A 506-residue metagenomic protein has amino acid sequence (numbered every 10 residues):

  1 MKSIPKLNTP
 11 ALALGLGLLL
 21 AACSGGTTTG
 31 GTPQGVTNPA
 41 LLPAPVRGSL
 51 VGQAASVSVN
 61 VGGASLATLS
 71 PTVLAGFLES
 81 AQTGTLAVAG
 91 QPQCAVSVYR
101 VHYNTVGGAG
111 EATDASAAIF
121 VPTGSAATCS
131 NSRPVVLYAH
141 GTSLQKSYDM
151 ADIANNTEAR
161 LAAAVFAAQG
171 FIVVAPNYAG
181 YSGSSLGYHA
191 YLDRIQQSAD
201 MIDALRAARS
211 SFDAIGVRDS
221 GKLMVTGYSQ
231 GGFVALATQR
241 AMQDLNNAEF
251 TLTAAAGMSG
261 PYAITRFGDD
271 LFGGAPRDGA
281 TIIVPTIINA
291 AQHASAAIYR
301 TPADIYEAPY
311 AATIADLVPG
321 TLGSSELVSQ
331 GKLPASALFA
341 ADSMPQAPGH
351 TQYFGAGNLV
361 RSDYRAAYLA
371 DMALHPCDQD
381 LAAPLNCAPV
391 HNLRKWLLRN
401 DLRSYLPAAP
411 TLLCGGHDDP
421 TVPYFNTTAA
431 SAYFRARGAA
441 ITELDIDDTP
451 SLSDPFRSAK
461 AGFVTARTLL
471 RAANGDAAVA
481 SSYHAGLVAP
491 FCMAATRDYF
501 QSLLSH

Functional and structural regions predicted by a protein language model:
T27-S125: Catalytic-loop region of hydrolases
R47-A54, P261-S404: Accessory cap/linker subdomain of secreted extracellular hydrolases
G108-S116, P122-Q169: Short, surface-exposed "cap/lid" segments of acyl-processing enzymes
Y191-D213: Alpha/beta-hydrolase active-site loop
A207-A280: Primarily recognizes the serine-hydrolase "nucleophile elbow" in alpha/beta-hydrolase and SGNH/GDSL folds
T238, A409-P410, V422-A436: Short alpha-helix in the alpha/beta-hydrolase fold that links the catalytic acid
D269, P389, L393-K395, T428-A429 (+1 more regions): C-terminal catalytic histidine-bearing segment of alpha/beta-hydrolase fold enzymes
P407, L412-D419: Short beta-strand/loop motif that positions the catalytic acidic residue of the alpha/beta-hydrolase fold
